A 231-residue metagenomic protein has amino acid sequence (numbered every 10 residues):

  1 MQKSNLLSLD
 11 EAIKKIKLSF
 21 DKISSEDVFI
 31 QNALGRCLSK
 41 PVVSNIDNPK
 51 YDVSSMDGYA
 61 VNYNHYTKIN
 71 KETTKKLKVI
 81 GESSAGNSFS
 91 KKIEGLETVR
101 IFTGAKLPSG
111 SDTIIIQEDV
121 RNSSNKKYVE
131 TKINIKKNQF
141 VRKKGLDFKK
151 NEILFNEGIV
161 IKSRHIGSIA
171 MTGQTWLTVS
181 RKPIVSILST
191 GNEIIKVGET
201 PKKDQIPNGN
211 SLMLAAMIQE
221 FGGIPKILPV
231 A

Functional and structural regions predicted by a protein language model:
M1-K71, R100, K127, K143: Short, low-complexity N-terminal leaders and the immediately following helix N-cap/first helix
Q2-K3, A60-L228: Short, glycine/charged-enriched hinge/interface segments at domain edges or termini
A231: Conserved acidic residues
